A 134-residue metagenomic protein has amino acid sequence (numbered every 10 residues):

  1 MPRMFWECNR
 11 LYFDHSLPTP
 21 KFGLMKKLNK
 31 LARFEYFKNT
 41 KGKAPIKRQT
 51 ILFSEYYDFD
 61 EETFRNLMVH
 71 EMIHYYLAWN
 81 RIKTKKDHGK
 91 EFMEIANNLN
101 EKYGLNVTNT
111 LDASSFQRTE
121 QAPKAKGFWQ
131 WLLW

Functional and structural regions predicted by a protein language model:
M1-T63, W79-W134: Metalloprotease/metallohydrolase-associated module, dominated by Zn2+-dependent proteases
N66-W79: Active-site recognition of the HExxH zinc-binding catalytic motif
